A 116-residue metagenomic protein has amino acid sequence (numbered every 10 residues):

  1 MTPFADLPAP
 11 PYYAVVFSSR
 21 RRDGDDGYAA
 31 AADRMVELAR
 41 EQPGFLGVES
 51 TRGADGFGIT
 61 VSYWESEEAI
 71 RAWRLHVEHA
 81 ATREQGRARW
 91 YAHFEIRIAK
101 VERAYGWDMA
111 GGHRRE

Functional and structural regions predicted by a protein language model:
M1-F57, E67-L75, Y91-E116: Short S/T/G/P-rich N-terminal loop/turn motif that feeds into the first structured element of a domain
R74, T82-R83: Amphipathic alpha-helical interface segments used for dimerization/assembly
E84-G86, W90-A92: Short arginine-rich
